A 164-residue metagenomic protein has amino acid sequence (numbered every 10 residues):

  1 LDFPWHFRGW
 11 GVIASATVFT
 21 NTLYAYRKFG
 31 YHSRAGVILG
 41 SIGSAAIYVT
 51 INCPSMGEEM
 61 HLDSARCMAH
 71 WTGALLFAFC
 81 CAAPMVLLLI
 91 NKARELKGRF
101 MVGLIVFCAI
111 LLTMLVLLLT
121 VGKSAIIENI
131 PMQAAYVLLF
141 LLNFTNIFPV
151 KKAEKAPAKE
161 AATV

Functional and structural regions predicted by a protein language model:
D2-A16: Interfacial helix-start motif at the membrane-water boundary
F3-H6, E58-T72, L119-I130: Membrane-helix interface and helix-disruption motif detector
I13, T72-C80, I130-V137: Membrane-embedded alpha-helical segments of multi-pass membrane proteins, especially the transmembrane helices
S15-H32: Transmembrane alpha-helical segments in integral membrane proteins
G30-G43, E95-V106: Membrane-interfacial loop-to-transmembrane alpha-helix junctions, especially the N-terminal start
G43-R99: Membrane-proximal helix-loop-helix units in multi-pass membrane proteins
L88-V164: Terminal transmembrane helical module of multi-pass membrane proteins
